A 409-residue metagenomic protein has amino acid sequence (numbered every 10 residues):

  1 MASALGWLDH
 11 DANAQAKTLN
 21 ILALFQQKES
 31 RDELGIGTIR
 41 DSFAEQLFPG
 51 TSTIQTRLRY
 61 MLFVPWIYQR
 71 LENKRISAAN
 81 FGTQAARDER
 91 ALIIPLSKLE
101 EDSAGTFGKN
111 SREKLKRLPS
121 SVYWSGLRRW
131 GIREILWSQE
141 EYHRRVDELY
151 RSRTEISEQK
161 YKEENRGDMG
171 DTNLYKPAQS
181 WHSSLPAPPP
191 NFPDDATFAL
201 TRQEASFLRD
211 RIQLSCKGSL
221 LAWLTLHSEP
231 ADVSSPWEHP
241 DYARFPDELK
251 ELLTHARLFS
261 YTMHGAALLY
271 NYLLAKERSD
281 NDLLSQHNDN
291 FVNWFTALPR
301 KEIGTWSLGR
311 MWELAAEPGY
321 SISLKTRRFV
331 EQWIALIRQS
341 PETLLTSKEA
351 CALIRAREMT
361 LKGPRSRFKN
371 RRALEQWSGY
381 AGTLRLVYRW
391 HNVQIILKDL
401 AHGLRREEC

Functional and structural regions predicted by a protein language model:
M1-C409: Non-catalytic recognition/regulatory regions in large multidomain proteins
